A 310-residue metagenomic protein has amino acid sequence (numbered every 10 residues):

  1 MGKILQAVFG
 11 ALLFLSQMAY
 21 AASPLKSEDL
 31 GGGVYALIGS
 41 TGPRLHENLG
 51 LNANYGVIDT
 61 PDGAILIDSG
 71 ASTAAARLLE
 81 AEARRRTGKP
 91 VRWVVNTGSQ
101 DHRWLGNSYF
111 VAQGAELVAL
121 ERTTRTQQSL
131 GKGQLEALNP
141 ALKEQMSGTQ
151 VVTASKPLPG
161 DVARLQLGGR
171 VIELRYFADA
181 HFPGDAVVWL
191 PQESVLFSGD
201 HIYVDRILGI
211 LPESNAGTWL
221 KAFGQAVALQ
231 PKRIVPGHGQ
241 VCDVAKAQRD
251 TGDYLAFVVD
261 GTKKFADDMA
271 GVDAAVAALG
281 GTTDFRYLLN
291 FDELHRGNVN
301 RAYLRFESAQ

Functional and structural regions predicted by a protein language model:
M1-I4: Positively charged n-region of N-terminal signal peptides that target proteins for export
Q6-Q17: Bacterial N-terminal signal peptides
A22-D29, T124-F177, P183, P191-Q192 (+2 more regions): Metallo-beta-lactamase
G32-E82, A186-L190, V195-S198: Conserved beta-strand hairpin/beta-sheet module of binuclear metal-dependent hydrolase folds, prominently
G33, I58, D68, A83 (+10 more regions): Divalent metal-coordination and catalytic microenvironments
G63-I65, A71-T73, R164, V171-F257 (+1 more regions): Metallo-beta-lactamase
A81-G160: Active-site HxH/HxHxD metal-binding segment of metal-dependent hydrolases
A228-K232, V241-Q310: Accessory terminal helices/loops
